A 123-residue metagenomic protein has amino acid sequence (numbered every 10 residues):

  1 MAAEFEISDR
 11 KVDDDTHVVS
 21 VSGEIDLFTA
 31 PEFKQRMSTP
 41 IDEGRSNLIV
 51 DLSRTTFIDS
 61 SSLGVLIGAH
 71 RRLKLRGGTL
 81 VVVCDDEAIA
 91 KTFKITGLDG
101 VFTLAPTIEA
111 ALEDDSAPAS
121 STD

Functional and structural regions predicted by a protein language model:
A3-Q35: STAS-typified acidic loop motif
D13-D14, S53, E109: Conserved catalytic submotifs in the C-terminal HATPase_c
D15, L98-V101, T107: Glycine-centered tight turns that cap/initiate beta-strands
L27-F102: Amphipathic alpha-helical interaction surfaces in cytosolic regulatory modules
L104-D123: A charged, well-structured terminal subsegment
